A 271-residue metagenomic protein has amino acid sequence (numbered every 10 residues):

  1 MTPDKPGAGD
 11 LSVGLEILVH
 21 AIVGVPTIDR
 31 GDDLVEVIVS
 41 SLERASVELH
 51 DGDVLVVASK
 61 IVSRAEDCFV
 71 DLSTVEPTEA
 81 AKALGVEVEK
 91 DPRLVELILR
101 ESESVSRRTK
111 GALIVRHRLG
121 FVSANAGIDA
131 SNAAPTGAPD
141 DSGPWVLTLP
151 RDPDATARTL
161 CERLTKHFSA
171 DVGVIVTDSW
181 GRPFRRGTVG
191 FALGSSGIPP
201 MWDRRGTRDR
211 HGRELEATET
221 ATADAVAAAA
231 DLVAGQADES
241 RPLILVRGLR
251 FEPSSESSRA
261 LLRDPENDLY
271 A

Functional and structural regions predicted by a protein language model:
T2-A271: N-terminal and secondary-structure boundary signal
